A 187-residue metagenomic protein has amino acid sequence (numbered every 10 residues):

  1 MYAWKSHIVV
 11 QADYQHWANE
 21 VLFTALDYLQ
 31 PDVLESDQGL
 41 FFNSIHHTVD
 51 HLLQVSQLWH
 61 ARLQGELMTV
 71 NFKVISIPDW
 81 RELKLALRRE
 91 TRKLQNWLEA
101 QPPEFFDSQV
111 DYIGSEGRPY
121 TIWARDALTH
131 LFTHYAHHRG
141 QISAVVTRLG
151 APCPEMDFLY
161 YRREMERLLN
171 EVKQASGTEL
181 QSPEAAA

Functional and structural regions predicted by a protein language model:
M1-Y2: An N-terminal RHG(E/S)-centered segment typical of histidine phosphatases
K5, V9-K73, S115-T178: Short, contiguous alpha-helical
E66-D107: Helix-adjacent hinge/juxtasegments
W97, F105, Q174-Q181: A general structural signal for short secondary-structure boundary/capping elements
P103-G117: Carboxylate-rich helix-loop segments that flank metal/cofactor sites and access channels in metalloenzymes
S182-A187: Long, low-complexity, intrinsically disordered segments
